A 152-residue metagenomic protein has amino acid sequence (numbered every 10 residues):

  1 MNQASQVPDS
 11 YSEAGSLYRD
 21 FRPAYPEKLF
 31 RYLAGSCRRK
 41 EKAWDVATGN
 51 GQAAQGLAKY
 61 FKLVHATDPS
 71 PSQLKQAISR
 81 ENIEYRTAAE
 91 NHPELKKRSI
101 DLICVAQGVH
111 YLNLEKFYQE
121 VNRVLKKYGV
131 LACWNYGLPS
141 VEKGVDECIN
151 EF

Functional and structural regions predicted by a protein language model:
M1-E13: N-terminal, positively charged/glycine-rich alpha-helical extensions of SAM-dependent methyltransferases
Y11-P23: Class I SAM-dependent methyltransferase Rossmann-like catalytic core, especially the SAM/SAH-binding loop
D20-E41: Conserved alpha-helix/loop element of class I SAM-dependent methyltransferases that forms part of the SAM/SAH-binding
W44, N50-H92: Class I SAM-dependent methyltransferase SAM/SAH-binding core
N91-L102: A short acidic, Gly/Pro-enriched loop at the edge of an enzyme's catalytic core that lines a small-molecule cofactor
D101-E115: A short SAM/SAH-binding and catalytic strip from SAM-dependent methyltransferases
E115-Y128: A short glycine-rich, Lys/Arg-flanked "PGG" loop and its adjoining helix->strand segment in the class I
V130-F152: Conserved class I S-adenosyl-L-methionine
